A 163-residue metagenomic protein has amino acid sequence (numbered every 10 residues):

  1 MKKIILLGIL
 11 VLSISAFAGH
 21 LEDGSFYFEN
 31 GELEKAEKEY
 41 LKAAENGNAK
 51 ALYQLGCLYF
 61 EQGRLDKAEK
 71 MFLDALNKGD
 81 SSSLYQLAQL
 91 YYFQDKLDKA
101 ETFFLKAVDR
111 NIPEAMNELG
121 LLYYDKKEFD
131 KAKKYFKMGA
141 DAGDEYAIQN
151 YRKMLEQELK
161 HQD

Functional and structural regions predicted by a protein language model:
I4-S13: Sec-dependent N-terminal signal peptides
L10, D23, K133, K137-D163: Terminal, low-structured helical/coil segments at or just beyond the last alpha-helical repeat
G19-K42, N46, K50, C57-E61: Alpha-helical segment of the N-proximal tetratricopeptide repeat
E29, Q54, E61-Q62, Q86 (+4 more regions): Register position in tetratricopeptide repeats
N46-N48, K78-D80, R110-I112, A142-D144: Short helix-capping/linker turns of helical repeat alpha-solenoids
